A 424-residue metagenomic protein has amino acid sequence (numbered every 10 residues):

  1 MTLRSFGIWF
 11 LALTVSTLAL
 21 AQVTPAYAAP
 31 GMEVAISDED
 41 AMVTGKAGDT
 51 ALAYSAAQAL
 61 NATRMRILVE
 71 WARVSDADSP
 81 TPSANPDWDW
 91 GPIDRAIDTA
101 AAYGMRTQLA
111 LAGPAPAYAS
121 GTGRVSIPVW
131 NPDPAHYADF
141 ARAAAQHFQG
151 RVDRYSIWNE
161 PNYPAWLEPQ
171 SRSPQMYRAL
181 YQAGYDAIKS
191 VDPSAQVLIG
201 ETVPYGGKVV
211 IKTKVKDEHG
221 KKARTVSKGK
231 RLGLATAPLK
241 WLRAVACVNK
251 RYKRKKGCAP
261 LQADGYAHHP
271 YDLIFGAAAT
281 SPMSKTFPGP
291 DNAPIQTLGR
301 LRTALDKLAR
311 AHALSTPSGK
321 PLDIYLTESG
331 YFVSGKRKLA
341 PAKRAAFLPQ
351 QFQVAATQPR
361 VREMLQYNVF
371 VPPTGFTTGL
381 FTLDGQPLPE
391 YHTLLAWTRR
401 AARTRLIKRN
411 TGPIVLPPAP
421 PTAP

Functional and structural regions predicted by a protein language model:
M1-F10: Bacterial N-terminal signal peptides that target proteins for export
S16-P25: C-terminal segment of classical bacterial N-terminal signal peptides
Y27-T63, L68: Boundary/entry segment of secreted carbohydrate-active catalytic domains
E33-A35, R64-R66, R106-Q108, D153-S156 (+4 more regions): Structural preference for beta-strand elements that scaffold enzyme active sites
V43-Q58, H136-A144, P238-R254, A345-Q353: Short, acidic/polar
T50, A138, R172-K338: Noncatalytic carbohydrate-binding groove/subsite architecture in carbohydrate-active enzymes
L60-K228, Y271-L273, P372-G375: Substrate-binding cleft and catalytic face of glycoside hydrolase catalytic domains, especially the flexible beta-alpha
A84, D89, D133, H147 (+5 more regions): Aromatic-rich peripheral "rim/lid" segments of glycoside hydrolase catalytic domains that contact and position glycan
